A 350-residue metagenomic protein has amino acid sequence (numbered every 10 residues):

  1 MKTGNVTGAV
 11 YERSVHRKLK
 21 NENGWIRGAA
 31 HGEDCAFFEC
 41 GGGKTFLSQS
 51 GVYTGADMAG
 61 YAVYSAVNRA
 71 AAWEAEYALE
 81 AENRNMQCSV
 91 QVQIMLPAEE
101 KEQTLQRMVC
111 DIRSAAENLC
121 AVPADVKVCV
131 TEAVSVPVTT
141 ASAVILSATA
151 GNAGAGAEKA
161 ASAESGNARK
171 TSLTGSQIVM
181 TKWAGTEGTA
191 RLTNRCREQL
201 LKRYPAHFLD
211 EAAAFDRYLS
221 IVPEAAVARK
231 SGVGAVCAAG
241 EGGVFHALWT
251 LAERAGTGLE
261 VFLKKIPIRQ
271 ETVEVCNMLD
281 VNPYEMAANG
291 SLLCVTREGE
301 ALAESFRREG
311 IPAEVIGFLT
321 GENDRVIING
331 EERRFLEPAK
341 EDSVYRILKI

Functional and structural regions predicted by a protein language model:
T3-Y11, E309-I350: Acidic, Ser/Thr/Pro-rich beta/coil linker or hinge segments at domain junctions
G4-M180: Glycine-rich phosphate/pyrophosphate-binding loop regions near the starts of catalytic domains
R27-A30, A239-G240, G258-P267, E285-A287 (+1 more regions): Beta-strand->loop->alpha-helix junctions that form or flank phosphate-binding loops in nucleotide-handling enzymes
A62, N194-E198, L248-G256, N277-L279 (+1 more regions): Short, solvent-exposed amphipathic alpha-helical segments in soluble enzyme and RNA/protein-processing domains
Y77, P97-E99, A213-A287: Active-site-proximal betaalpha loop/short-helix elements that scaffold phosphoryl/nucleotidyl transfer chemistry
Y77-E82, L119-T131, G234-A239, L259-L263 (+2 more regions): Flexible, glycine/charged-enriched surface loops at secondary-structure junctions
A168-P223: Short, acidic (Asp/Glu-rich) active-site segment that either coordinates a divalent metal cofactor
V295-A301: Helix N-cap motif at beta-to-alpha junctions
